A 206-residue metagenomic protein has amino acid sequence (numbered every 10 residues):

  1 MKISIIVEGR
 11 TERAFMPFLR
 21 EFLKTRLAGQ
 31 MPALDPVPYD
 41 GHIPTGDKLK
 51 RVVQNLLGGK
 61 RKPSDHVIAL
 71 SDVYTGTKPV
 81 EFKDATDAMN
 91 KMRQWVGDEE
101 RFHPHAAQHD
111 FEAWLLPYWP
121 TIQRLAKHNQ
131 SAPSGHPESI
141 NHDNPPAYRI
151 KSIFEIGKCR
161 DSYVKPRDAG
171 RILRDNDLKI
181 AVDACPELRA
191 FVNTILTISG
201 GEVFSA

Functional and structural regions predicted by a protein language model:
K2, R13-D40, D47-A206: C-terminal accessory helical subdomains adjacent to catalytic cores in phosphodiester- and nucleotide-handling enzymes
V7-G9: Extended, compositionally biased accessory segments flanking or bridging domains
